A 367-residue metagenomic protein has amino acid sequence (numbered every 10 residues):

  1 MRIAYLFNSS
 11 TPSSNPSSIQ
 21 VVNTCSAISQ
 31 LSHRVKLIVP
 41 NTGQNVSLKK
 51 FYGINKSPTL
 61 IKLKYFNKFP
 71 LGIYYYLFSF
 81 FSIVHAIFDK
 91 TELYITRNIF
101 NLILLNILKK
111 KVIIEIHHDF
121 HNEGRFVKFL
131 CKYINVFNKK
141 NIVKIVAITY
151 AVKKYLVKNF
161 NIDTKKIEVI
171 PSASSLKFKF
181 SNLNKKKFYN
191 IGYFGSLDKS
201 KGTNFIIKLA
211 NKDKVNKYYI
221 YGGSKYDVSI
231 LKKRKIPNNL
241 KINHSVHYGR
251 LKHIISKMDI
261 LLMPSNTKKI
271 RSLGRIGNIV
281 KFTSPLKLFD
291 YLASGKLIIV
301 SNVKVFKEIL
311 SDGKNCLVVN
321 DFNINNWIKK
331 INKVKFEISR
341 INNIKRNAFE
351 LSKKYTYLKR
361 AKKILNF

Functional and structural regions predicted by a protein language model:
A4-L6, V146, S174, N184-K201 (+2 more regions): Conserved donor-binding/catalytic core segment of Leloir-type glycosyltransferases
F7-S14, A27, L31-L77, V152 (+2 more regions): N-terminal strand-loop element at the rim of the active site of nucleotide-sugar-dependent glycosyltransferases
N23-S26, F80-F88, I103, I107 (+3 more regions): Membrane-proximal helix-turn-helix segments that form the acceptor-binding/catalytic region of lipid-linked
V39, H117, V136, K140-F180: Donor nucleotide-sugar binding/catalytic pocket of nucleotide-sugar-dependent glycosyltransferases
K201, H247-I254, L261-D290, V300-E308: Nucleotide-sugar-dependent
G222, V228-I260, I270: Nucleotide-activated donor-binding/catalytic signature segment of Leloir-type glycosyltransferases, i.e., the conserved
P285, D312-I324, K333-I338: Conserved acidic donor-binding segment of nucleotide-sugar-dependent glycosyltransferases
K333, R340-K354: A short, well-ordered alpha-helix in the C-terminal region of glycosyltransferases
